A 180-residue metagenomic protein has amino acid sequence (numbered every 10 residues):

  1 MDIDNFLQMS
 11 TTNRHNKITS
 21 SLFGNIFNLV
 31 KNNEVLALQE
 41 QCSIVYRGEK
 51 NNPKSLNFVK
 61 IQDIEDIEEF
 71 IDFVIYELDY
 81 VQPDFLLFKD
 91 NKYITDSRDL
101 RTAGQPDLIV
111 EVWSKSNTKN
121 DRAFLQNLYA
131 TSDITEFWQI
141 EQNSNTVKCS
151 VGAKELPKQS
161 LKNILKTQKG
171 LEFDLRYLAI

Functional and structural regions predicted by a protein language model:
M1-I180: Gly/Pro/Ser/Thr-rich low-complexity, intrinsically disordered segments predominantly at protein N-termini
